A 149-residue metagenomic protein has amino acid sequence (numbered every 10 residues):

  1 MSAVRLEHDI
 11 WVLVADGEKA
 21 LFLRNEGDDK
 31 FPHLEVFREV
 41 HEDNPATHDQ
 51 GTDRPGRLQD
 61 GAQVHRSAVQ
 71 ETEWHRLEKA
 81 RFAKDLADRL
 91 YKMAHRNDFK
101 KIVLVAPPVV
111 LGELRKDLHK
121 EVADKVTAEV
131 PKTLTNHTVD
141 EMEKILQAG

Functional and structural regions predicted by a protein language model:
M1-G149: Terminal alpha-helical anchor/extension segments at protein ends
